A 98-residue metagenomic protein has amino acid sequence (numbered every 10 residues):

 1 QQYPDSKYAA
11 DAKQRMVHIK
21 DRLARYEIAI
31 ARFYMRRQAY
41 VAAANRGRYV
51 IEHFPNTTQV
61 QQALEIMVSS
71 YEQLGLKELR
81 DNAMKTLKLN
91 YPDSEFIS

Functional and structural regions predicted by a protein language model:
Q1-S98: Acidic, polar-rich low-complexity tracts and alpha-helical solenoid repeat scaffolds
